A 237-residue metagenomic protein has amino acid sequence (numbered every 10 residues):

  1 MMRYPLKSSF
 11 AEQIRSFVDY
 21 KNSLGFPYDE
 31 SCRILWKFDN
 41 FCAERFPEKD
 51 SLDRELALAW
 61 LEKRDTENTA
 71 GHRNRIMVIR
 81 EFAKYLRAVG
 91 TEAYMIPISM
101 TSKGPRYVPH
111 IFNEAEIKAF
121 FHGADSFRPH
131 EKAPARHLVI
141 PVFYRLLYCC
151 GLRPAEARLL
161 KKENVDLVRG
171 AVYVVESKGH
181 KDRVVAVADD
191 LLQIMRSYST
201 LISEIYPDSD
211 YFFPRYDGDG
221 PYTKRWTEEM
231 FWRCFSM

Functional and structural regions predicted by a protein language model:
M1-M237: Conserved catalytic core of the tyrosine transesterase superfamily
